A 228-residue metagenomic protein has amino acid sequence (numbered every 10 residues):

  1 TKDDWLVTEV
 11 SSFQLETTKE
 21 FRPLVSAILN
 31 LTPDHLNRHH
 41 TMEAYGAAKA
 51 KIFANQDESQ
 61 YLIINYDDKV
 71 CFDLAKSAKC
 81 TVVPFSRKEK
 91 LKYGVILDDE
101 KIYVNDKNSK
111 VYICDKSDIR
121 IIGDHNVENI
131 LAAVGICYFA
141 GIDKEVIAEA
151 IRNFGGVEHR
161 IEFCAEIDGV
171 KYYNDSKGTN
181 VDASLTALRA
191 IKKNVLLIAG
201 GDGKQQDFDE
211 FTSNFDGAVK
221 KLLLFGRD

Functional and structural regions predicted by a protein language model:
T1-D4, L224-D228: Short, intrinsically disordered, charge-balanced linker/junction segments flanking boundaries in proteins
K2-L91, I96-D98, Y103, C114-I121: Flexible active-site lid/hinge loop adjacent to a nucleotide/diphosphate and Mg2+-phosphate binding pocket
L6-T8, I63-I64, E149, Y173-N174 (+1 more regions): General beta-strand structural signal in soluble alpha/beta enzymes
S12, D68, G155, V181 (+1 more regions): Alpha-helix N-cap/helix-start capping motif
F13, E100-K101, K107, V170 (+1 more regions): Well-ordered beta-strand scaffold positions
L62-Y66, I198-A199, A218-R227: Short internal beta-strands
Y103-V111, S176: Secondary-structure transition/turn motif
C114-K220: Nucleotide phosphate-binding/pyrophosphate-handling subdomain across enzymes that bind or process nucleotide phosphates
